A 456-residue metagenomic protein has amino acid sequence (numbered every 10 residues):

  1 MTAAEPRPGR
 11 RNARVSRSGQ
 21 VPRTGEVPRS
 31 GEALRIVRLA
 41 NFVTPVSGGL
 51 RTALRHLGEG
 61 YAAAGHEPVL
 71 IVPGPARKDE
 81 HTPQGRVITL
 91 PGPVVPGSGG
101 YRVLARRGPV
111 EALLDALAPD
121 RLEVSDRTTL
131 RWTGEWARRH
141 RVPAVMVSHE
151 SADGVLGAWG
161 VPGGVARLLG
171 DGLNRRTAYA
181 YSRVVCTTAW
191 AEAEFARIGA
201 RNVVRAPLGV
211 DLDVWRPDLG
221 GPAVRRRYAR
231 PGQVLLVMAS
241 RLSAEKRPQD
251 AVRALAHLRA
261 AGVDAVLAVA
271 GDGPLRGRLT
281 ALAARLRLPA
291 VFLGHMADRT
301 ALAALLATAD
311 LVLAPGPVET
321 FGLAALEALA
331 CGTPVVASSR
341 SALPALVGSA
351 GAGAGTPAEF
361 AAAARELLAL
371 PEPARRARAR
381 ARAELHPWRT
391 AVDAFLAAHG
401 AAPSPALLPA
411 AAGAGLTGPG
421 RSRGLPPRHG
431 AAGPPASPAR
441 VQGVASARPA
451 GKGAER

Functional and structural regions predicted by a protein language model:
A64, E372-H399: A charged, aromatic-enriched C-terminal amphipathic alpha-helix characteristic of glycosyltransferases across folds
V72, I88, R167-G221, R230-P231: Donor nucleotide-sugar binding/catalytic pocket of nucleotide-sugar-dependent glycosyltransferases
A229-L255: Conserved donor-binding/catalytic core segment of Leloir-type glycosyltransferases
G277-M296: Nucleotide-activated donor-binding/catalytic signature segment of Leloir-type glycosyltransferases, i.e., the conserved
H295, A303-A309: Short alpha-helical donor nucleotide-sugar binding micro-motif in glycosyltransferases
P317: Aromatic "clamp/platform" in nucleotide-sugar-dependent glycosyltransferases that forms part of the donor/acceptor
P334-A337: Short hydrophobic beta-strand element within catalytic cores of glycosyltransferases and related nucleotide-activated
P344-E366: Change "using UDP/GDP/dTDP sugars" to "using nucleotide sugars
